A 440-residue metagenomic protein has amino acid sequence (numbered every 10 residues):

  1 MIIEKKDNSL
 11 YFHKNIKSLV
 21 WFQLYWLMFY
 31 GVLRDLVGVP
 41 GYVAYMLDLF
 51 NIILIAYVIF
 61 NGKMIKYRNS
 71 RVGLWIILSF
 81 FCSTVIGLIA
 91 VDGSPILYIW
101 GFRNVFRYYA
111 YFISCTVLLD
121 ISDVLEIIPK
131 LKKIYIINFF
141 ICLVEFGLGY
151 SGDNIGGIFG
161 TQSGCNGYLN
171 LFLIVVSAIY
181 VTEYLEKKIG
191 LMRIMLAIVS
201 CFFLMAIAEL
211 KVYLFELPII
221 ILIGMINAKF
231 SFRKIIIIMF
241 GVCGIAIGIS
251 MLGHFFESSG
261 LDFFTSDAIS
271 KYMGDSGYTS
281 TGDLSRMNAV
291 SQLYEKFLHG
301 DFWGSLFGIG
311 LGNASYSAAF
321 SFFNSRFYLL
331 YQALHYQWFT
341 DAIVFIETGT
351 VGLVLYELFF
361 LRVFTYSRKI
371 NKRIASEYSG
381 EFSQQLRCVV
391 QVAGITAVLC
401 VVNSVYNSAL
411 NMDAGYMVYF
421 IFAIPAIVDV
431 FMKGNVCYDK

Functional and structural regions predicted by a protein language model:
M1-K271, H335-Y438: Hydrophobic transmembrane helix bundles of membrane-integrated enzymes that assemble and modify cell-envelope
G152-F159, S280-V351, I370-A375: Long extracytoplasmic/lumenal interhelical loops at the membrane interface of multi-pass membrane proteins
S250-Q292, Y316-A318: Flexible juxtamembrane loops connecting transmembrane helices in multi-pass membrane enzymes that build or modify
